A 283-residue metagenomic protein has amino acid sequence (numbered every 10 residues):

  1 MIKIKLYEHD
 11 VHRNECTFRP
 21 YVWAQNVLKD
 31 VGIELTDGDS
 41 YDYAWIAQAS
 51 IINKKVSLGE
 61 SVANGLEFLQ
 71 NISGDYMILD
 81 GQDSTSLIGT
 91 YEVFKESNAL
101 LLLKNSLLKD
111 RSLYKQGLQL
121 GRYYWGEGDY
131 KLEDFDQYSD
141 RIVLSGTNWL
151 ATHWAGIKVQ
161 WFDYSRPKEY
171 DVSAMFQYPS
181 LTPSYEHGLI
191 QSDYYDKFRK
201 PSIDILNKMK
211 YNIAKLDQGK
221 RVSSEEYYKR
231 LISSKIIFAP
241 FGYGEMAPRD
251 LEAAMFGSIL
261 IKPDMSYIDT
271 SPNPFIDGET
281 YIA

Functional and structural regions predicted by a protein language model:
I2-E34, D39-P248, M255, I259-D277: Nucleotide-sugar donor-binding catalytic core of glycosyltransferases
Y281-A283: Conserved acidic donor-binding segment of nucleotide-sugar-dependent glycosyltransferases
